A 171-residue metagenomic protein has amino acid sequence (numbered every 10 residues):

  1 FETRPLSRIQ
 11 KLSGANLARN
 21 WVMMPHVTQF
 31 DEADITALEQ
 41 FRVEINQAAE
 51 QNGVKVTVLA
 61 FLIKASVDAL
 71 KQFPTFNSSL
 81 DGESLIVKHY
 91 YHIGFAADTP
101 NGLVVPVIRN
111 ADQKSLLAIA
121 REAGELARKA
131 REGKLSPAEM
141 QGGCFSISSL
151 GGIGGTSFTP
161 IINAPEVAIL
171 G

Functional and structural regions predicted by a protein language model:
F1-G171: C-terminal catalytic/motor cores of large multi-domain enzyme assemblies
